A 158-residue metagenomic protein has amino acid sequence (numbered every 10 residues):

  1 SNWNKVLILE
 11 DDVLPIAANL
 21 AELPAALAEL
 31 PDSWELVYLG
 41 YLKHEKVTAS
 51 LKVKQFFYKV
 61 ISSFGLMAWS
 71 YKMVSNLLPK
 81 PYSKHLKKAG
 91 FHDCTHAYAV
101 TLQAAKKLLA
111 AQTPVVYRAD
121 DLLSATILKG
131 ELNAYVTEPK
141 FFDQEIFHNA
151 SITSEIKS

Functional and structural regions predicted by a protein language model:
S1-L9, V13-S158: An acidic/histidine-cluster motif and surrounding catalytic segment that typifies divalent-metal-assisted enzyme active
